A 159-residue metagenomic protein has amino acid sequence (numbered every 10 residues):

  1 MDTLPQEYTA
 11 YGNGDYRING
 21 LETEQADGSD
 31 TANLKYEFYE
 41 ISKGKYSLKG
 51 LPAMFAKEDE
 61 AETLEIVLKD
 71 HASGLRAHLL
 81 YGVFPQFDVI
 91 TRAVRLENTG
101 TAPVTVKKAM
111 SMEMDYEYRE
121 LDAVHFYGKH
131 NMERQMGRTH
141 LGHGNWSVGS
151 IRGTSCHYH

Functional and structural regions predicted by a protein language model:
M1-H159: Polysaccharide-binding surfaces and accessory modules of carbohydrate-active proteins
